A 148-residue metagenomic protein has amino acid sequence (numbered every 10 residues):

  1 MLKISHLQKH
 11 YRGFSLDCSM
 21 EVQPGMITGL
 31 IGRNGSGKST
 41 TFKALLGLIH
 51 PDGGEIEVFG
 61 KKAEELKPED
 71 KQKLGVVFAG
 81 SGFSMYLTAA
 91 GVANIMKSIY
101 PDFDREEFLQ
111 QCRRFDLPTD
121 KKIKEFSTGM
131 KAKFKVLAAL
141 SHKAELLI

Functional and structural regions predicted by a protein language model:
M1-M20, P24-M26, K67: A short, flexible loop at the N-terminus of ABC-type nucleotide-binding domains that lies
G13, I49-E57: Conserved post-Walker A/P-loop segment of ABC ATPase nucleotide-binding domains
G29, Q72-A79: ABC nucleotide-binding domain signature
I31-R33: The feature captures the beta-strand-to-loop junction immediately N-terminal to the Walker
L46: Helix-to-loop junction immediately C-terminal to a conserved catalytic motif
G54-E65, E69-D70: Conserved ABC transporter NBD signature motif
V76-K135: ABC-family P-loop ATPase nucleotide-binding domains
S141-L147: A short, proline-enriched helix->beta-strand linker immediately N-terminal to the Walker B motif in ABC-type P-loop
